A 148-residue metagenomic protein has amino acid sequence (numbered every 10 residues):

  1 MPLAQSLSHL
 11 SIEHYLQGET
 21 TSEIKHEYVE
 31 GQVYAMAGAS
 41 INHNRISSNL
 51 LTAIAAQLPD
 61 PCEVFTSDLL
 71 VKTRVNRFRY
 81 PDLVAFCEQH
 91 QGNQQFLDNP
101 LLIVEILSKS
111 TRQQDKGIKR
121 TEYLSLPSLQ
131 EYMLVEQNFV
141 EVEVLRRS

Functional and structural regions predicted by a protein language model:
M1-S148: Gly/Pro/Ser/Thr-rich low-complexity, intrinsically disordered segments predominantly at protein N-termini
